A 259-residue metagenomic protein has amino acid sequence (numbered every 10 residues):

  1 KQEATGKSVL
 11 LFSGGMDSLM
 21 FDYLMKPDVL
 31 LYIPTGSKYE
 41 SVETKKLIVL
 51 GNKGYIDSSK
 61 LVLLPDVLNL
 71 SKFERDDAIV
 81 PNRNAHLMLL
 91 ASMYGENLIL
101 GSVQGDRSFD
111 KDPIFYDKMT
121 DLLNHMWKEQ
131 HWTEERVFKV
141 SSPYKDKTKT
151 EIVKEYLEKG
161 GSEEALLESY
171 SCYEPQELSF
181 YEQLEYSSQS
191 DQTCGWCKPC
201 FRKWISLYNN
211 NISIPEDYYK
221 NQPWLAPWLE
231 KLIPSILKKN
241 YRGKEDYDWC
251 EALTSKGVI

Functional and structural regions predicted by a protein language model:
K1-I259: Nucleotide-activated chemistry modules centered on ATP-dependent adenylation/adenylyltransferase
